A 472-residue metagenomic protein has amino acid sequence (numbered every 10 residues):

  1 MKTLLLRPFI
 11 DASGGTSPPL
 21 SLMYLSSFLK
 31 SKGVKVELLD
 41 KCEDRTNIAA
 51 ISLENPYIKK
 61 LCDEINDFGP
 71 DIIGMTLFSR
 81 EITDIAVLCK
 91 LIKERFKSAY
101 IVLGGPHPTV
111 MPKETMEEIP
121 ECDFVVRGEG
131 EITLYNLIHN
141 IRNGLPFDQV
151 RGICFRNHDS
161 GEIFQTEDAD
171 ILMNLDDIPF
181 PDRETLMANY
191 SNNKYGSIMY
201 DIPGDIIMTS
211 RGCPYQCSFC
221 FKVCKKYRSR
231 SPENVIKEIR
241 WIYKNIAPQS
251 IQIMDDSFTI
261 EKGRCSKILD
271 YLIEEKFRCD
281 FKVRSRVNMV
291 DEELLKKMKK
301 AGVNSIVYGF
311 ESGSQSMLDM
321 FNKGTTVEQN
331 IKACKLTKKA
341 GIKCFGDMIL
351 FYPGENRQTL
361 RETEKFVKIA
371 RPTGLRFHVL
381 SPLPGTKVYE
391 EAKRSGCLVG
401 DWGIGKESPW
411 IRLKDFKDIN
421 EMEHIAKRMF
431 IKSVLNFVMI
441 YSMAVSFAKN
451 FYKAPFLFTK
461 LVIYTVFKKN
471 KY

Functional and structural regions predicted by a protein language model:
K2, F28, K35-L172, V379-S381 (+1 more regions): Glycine-rich beta-alpha loop elements in corrinoid/cobalamin-binding modules across cobalamin-dependent enzymes
K2-G15, L39, C154-D159, I163-Q165 (+2 more regions): C-terminal accessory regions of radical SAM enzymes
L4, F9-D11, C42, V150 (+1 more regions): N-terminal [4Fe-4S]-dependent radical SAM core
I10-L20, L77-I82, P203: A short, glycine/small-residue-rich beta-strand->loop->alpha-helix junction that serves as a flexible
G69-I73, P248, P372: Proline-aspartate-enriched helix->loop->beta-strand connector
P112-E118, L294, G354-I369: Catalytic cores of alpha/beta
P181-F345, Y352, K365: Radical SAM [4Fe-4S] cluster-binding motif and immediate context
